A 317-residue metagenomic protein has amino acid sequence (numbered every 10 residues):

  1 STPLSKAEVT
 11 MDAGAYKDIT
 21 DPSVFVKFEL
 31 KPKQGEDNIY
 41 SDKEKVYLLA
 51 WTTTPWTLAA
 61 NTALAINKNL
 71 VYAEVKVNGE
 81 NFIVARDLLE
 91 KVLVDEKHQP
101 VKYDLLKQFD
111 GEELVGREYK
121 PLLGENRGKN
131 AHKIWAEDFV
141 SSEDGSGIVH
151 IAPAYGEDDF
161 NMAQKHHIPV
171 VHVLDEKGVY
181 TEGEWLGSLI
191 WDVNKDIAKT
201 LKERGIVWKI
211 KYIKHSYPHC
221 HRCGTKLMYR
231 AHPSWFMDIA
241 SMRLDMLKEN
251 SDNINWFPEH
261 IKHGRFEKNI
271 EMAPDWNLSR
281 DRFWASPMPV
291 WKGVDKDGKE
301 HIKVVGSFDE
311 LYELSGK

Functional and structural regions predicted by a protein language model:
S1-A59, E113-E118, R127-N130, F139 (+1 more regions): Residue patterns forming the tRNA-binding/recognition surfaces of aminoacyl-tRNA synthetases and related DALR
S1-I19, V92-L105, F109-L114, V305-K317: Amphipathic alpha-helical
T2, W56, L70, D87-L88 (+2 more regions): Alpha-helix/helix-capping structural signal
F28-L30, T52, K68, K76-G79: Short, structured patches in soluble enzyme cores that scaffold and shape functional sites
D37-T53, N81-K91, K107, E300-E310: Short amphipathic beta-strand/extended segments with alternating polar/hydrophobic composition
A63, L70-I148, E157: Protease-associated
A65-N67, G293: Short beta-strand-to-turn element immediately C-terminal to the catalytic PLP-Schiff-base lysine in fold type I
V75-E90, G178-T181, L186-I190, E310: Molybdopterin (Moco) oxidoreductase catalytic core of the xanthine/aldehyde oxidoreductase family
